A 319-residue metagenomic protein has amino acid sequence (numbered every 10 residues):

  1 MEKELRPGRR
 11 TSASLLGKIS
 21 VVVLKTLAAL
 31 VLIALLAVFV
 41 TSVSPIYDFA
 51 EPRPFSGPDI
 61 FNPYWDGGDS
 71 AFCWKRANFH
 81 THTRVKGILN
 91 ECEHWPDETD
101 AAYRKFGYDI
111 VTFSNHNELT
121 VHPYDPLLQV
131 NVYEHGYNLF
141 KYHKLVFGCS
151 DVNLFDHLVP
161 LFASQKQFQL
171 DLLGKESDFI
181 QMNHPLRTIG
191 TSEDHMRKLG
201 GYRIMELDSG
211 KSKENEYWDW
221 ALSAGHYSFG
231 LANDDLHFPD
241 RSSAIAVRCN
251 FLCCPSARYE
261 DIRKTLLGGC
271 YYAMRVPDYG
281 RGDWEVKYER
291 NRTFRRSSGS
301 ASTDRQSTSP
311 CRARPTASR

Functional and structural regions predicted by a protein language model:
M1-A71, F238-R319: C-terminal functional module detector
G8, S42-P185, G190-S192, K198-G200 (+3 more regions): A metal-dependent hydrolase metal-coordination microenvironment
D125-P126, H195, W284-E289: Charge-rich, low-complexity amphipathic helices in intrinsically disordered tails/linkers adjacent to domains
